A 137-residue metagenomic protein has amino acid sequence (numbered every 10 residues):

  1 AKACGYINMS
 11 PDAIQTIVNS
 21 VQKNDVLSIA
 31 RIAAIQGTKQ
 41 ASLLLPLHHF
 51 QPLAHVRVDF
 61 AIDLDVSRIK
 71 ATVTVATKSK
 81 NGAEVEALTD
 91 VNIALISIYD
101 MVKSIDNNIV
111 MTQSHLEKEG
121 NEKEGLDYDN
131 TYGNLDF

Functional and structural regions predicted by a protein language model:
A1-H49, H55-F137: C-terminal binding/interaction regions
